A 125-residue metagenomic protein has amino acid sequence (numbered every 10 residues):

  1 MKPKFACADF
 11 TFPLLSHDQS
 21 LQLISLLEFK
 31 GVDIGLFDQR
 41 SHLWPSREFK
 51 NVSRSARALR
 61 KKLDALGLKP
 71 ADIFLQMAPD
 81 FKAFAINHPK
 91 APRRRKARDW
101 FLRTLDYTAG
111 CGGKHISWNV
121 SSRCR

Functional and structural regions predicted by a protein language model:
M1-H115: N-terminal pre-domain/capping segments
K82-F84, V120-R125: Active-site-proximal beta-alpha loop/turn segments in soluble metabolic enzymes
